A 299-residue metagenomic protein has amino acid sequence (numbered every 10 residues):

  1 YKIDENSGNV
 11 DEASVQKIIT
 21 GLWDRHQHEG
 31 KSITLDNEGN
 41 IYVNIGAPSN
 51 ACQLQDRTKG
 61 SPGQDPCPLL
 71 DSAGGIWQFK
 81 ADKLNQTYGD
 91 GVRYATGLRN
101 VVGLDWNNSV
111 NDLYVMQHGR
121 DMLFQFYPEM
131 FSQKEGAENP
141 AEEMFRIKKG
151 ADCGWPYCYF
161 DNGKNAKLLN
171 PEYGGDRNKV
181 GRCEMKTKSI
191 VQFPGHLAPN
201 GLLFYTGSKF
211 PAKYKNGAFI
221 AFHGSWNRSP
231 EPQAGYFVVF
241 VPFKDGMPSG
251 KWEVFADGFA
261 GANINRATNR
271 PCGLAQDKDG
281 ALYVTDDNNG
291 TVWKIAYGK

Functional and structural regions predicted by a protein language model:
Y1-D36, G63: Asp-box/WD-like beta-propeller blade repeats and closely related beta-sheet repeat scaffolds
V15, E38, S49-A51: Hydrophobic, small-residue-rich alpha-helical packing segments that form membrane-like cores
Q27-G30, A267-C272: Short coil-to-beta transitions that initiate beta-strands within beta-rich domains
E38-G39, V110, D279-G280: Conserved loop/turn motif of beta-propeller repeat scaffolds
A47-V92, T96-N100, D105-N269, D277 (+1 more regions): Beta-propeller domain segments
A275-K299: Blade-level signature of beta-propeller repeat domains, shared across WD40, Kelch, NHL, RCC1 and BNR/Asp-box propellers
